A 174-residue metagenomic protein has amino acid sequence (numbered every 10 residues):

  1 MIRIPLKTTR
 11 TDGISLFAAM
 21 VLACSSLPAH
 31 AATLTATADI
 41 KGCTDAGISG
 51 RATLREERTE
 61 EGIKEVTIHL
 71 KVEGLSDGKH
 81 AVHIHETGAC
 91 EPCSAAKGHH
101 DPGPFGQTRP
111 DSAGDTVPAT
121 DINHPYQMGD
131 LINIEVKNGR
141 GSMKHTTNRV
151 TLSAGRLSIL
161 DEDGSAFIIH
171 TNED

Functional and structural regions predicted by a protein language model:
M1-R10: N-terminal secretory signal peptides that target proteins for export/translocation
I4, L22-C24, D77: A general, composition-driven signal for non-globular sequence regions
P5-L6, F17, C43, I122: Exposed boundary/loop context
T8, S15, L27-A29: Intrinsically disordered, low-complexity segments enriched in polar/charged small residues
T11-I14, V82: Residue-level micro-sites within transmembrane alpha helices that shape and flank functional polar/acidic positions
G13-S25: Bacterial N-terminal signal peptides
H30-D174: N-terminal leader/targeting pre-sequences
